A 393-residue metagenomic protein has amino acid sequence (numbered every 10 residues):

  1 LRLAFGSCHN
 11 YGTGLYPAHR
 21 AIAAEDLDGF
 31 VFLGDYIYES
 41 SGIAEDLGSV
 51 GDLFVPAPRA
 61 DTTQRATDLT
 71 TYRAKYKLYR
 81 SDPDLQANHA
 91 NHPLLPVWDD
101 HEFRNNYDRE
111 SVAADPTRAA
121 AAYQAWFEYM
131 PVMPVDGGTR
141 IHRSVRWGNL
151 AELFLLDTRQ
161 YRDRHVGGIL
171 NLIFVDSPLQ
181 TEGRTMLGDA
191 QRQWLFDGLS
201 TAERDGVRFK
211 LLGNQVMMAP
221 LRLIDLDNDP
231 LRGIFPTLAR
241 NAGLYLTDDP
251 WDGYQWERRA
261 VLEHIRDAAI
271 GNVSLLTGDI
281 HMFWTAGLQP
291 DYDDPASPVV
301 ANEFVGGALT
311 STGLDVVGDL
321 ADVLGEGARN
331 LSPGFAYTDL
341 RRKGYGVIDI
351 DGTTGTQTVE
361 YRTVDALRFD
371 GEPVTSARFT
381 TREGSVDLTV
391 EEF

Functional and structural regions predicted by a protein language model:
L1-F393: Metal-dependent phosphoester/phosphodiester hydrolase catalytic core
